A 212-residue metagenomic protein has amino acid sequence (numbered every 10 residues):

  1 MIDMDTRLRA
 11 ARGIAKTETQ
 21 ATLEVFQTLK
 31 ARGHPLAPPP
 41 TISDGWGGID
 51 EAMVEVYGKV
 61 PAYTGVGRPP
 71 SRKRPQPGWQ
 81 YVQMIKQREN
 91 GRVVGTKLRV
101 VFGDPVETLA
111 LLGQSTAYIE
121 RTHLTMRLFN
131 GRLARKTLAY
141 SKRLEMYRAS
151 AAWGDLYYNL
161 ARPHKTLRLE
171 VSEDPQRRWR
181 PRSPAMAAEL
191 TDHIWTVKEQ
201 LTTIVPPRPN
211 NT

Functional and structural regions predicted by a protein language model:
M1-T212: Residue-level recognition of single "structural anchor" positions that define or cap local secondary structure
